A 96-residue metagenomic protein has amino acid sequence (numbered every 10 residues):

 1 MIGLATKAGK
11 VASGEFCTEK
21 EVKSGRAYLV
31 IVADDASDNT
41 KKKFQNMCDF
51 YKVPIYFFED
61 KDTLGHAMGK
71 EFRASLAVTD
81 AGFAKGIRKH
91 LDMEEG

Functional and structural regions predicted by a protein language model:
M1-V32: N-terminal first-folded block
G9, Y28-L29, P54-Y56, R73-L76: Structural motif
F16, D35-A36, D60-T63, A81: Short, ordered loop/turn segments at secondary-structure junctions
K20, D38, K42, H66 (+1 more regions): Alpha-helical elements of the RecA-like P-loop NTPase motor core of helicases
K23-Q45, P54: N-terminal positively charged helical leader segments and presequences
K42-R73: Mid-chain, well-packed structural core segment of small domains
T63-G96: C-terminal structural segments of small proteins and small subunits
